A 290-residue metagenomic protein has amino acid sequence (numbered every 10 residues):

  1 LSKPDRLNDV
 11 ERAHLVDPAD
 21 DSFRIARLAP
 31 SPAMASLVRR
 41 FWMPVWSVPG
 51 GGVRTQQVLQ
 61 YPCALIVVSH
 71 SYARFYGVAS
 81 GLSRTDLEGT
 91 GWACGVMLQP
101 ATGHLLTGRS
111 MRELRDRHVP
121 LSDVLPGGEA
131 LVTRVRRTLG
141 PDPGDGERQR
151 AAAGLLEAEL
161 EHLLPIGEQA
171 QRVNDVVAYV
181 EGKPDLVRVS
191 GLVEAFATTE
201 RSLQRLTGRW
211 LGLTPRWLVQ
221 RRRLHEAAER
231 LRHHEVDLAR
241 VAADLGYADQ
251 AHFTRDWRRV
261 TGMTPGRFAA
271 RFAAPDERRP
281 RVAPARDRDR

Functional and structural regions predicted by a protein language model:
L1-E200, W210-P215, E229-H233, D237-A248 (+1 more regions): Alpha-helical bundle regulatory/interaction domains
T207, V219, D256-R258, A269: DNA major-groove recognition helix of helix-turn-helix
